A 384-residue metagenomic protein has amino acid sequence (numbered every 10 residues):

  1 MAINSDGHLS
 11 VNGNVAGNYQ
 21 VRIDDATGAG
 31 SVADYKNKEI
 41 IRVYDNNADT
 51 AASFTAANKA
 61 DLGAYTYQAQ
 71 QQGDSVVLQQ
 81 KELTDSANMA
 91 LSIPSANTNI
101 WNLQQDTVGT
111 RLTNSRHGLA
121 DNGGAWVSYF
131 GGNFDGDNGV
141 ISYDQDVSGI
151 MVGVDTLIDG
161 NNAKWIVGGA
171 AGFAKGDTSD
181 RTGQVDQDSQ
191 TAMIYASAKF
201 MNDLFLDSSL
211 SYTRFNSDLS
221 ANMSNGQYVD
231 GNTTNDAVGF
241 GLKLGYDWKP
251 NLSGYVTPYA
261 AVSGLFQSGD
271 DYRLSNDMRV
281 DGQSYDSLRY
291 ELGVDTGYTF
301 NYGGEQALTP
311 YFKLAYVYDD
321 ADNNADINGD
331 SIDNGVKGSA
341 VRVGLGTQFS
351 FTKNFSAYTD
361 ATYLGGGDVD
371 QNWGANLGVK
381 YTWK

Functional and structural regions predicted by a protein language model:
M1-D45: Extracellular beta-strand/loop-rich repeat segments of large surface/secreted proteins
M1-N4, Q72-D74, D121-G124, S128-K384: Membrane translocator/pore-forming domains, dominated by Gram-negative outer-membrane beta-barrels
L9, V21, K38-I41, V76 (+3 more regions): A broad, low-specificity signal marking well-ordered, structured residues that form hydrophobic/aromatic
S10-V11, N114-R116, G344-T347: Generic recognition of flexible, low-complexity loop/linker segments
A16, Q20, S31-A33, T66 (+6 more regions): Polar low-complexity intrinsically disordered regions enriched in Ser/Thr and small residues
D25, R42-N46, Q79-L83, D155 (+1 more regions): Short beta-strand-to-coil "C-cap" segments at the C-terminal boundary of structured domains/repeats, marking
A29-A33, A87, F215, G366-G367: A short local loop/turn or secondary-structure capping micro-motif enriched for an aromatic residue
Y35-Y44, T50-Q145: Interface/linker segment at the passenger-translocator junction of Type V secretion outer-membrane proteins
